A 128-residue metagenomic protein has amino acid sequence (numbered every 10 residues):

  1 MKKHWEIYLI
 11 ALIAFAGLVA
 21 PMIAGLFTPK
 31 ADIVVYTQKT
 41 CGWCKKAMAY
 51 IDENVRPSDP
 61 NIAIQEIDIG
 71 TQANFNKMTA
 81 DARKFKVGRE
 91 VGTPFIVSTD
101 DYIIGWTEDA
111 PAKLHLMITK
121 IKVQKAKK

Functional and structural regions predicted by a protein language model:
M1-W5: Positively charged n-region of N-terminal signal peptides that target proteins for export
I7-M22: Hydrophobic membrane-insertion alpha-helices, especially the h-region of bacterial N-terminal signal peptides
A24-I33: Ser/Thr/Pro/Gly-rich low-complexity linker/stalk segments immediately outside membranes or between
Y36-T40: Short pre-active-site segment immediately N-terminal to redox-active cysteine/selenocysteine motifs in thiol-based
C44-S58: Typically the conserved alpha-helix immediately C-terminal to a functionally engaged Cys/Sec in thioredoxin-like
P60-N76: Thiol-based oxidoreductase modules, predominantly thioredoxin-like and allied folds used for disulfide exchange
T79-D100, T107-E108: Structural micro-motif
V97-K128: Non-catalytic, surface beta->alpha helical segment in thiol-disulfide oxidoreductase systems
